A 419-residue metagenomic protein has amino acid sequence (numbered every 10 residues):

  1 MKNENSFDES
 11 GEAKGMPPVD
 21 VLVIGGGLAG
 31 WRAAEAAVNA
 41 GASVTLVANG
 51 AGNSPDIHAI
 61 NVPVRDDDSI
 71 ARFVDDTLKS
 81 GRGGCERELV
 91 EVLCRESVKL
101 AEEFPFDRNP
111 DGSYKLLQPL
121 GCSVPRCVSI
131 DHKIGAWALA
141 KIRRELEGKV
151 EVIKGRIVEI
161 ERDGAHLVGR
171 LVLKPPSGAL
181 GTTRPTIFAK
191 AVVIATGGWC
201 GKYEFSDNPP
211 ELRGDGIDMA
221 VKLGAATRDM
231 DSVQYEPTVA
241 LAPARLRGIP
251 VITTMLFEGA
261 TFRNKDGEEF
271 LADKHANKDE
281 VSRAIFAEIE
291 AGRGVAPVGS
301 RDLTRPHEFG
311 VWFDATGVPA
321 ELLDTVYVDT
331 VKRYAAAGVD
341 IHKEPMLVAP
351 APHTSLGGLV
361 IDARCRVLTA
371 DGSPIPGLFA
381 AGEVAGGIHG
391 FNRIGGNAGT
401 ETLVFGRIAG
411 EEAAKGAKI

Functional and structural regions predicted by a protein language model:
M1-V21: Extreme N-terminal leader/targeting segments of oxidoreductases
P17-V19, T182-A191, P374: Core beta-strand elements of the Rossmann-like FAD/NAD(P) dinucleotide-binding domain in flavoenzyme oxidoreductases
V21-T45: N-terminal Rossmann-like FAD-binding beta1-loop-alpha1 element of flavoenzymes
V38-H58: Glycine-rich FAD pyrophosphate-binding loop
S97-G178, T183, A191, A195 (+3 more regions): Conserved redox-cofactor binding core of oxidoreductases
K154-R170, V326-N392: A glycine-rich dinucleotide-binding beta-alpha-beta segment and adjacent secondary-structure elements that constitute
A191-R245, G399, F405-I408, E412: Glycine-rich loop(s) and the adjacent beta-strand/alpha-helix scaffold that form part
M219, A225-I341: An anion/pyrophosphate-binding glycine-rich loop and adjacent beta-alpha core in soluble alpha-beta enzymes
